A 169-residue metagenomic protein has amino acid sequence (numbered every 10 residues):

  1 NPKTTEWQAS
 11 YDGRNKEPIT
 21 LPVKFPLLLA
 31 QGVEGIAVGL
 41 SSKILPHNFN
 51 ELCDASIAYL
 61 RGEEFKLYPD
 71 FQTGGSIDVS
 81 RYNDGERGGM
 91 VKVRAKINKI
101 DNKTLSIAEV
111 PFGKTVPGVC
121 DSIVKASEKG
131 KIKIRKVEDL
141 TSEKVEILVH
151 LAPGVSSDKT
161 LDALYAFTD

Functional and structural regions predicted by a protein language model:
N1-T5: Proline-centered turn/helix-capping motifs that create local helix->coil transitions or kinks
E6-D169: Intrinsically disordered, low-complexity regulatory segments
